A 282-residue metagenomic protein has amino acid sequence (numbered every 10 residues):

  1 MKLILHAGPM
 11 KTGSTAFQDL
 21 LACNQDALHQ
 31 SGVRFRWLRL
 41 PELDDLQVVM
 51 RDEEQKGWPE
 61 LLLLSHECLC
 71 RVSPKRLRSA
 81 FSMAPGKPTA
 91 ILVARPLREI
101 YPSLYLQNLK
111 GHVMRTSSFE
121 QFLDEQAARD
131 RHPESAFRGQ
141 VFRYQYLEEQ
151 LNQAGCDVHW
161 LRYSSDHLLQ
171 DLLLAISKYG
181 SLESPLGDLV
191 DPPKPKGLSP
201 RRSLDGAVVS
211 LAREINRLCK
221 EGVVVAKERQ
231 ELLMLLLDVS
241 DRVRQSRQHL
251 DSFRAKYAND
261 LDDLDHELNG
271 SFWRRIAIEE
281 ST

Functional and structural regions predicted by a protein language model:
M1-T282: Anion-recognition interface
